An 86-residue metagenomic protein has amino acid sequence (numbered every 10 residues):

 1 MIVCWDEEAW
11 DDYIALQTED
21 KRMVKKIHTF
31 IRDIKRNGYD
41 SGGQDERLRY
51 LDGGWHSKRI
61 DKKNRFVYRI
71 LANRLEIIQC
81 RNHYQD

Functional and structural regions predicted by a protein language model:
I2, D11-K25, T29, H56-R65 (+1 more regions): Enriched for short, Lys/Arg-rich terminal
C4-D6: PIN/NYN-family metal-dependent endoribonuclease catalytic core
E8, K26, D40-G43, D52 (+1 more regions): Short, functionally important structural connectors and interaction interfaces within domains
D33-R59: A short, surface-exposed loop/turn module that caps and links secondary-structure elements
